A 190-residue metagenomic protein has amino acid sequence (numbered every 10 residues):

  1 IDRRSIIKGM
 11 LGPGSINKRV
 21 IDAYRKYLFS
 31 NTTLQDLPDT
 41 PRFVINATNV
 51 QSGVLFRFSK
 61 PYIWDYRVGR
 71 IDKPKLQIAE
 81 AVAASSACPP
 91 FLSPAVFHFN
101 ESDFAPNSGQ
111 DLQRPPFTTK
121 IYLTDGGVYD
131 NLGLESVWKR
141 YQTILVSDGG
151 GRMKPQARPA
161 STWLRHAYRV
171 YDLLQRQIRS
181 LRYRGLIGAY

Functional and structural regions predicted by a protein language model:
I1-K26, L37-K139: Active-site gating loop/helix substructures
S30-L34: Rossmann-like flavin
Q110-Y122, L134-Y190: Terminal low-complexity/disordered tails
